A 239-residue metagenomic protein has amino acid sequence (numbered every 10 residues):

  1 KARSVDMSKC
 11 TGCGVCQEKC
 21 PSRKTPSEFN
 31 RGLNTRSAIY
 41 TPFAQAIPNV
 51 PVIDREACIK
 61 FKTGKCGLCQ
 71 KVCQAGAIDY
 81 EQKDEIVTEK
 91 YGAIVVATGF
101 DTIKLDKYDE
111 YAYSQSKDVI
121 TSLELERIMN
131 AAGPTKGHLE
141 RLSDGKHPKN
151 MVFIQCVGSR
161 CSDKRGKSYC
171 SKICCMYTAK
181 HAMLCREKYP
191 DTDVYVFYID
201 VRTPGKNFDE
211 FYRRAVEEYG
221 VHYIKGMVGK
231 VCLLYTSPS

Functional and structural regions predicted by a protein language model:
A2-T88, A97-G205: Rossmann-like dinucleotide/flavin-binding elements
Y91: Active-site acidic short loop of glycosyltransferases
Y189, E217-E218: Short helix-loop-beta junction
N207-F208, Y212: Amphipathic alpha-helical
G220-H222: Short, conserved active-site loop motifs that form the nucleotide-linked donor/cofactor pocket
G226-L234: A conserved short coil-to-beta-strand element within the FAD-binding core of flavoproteins
Y235-S239: Conserved small/polar residues in nucleotide/adenosyl-binding loops
